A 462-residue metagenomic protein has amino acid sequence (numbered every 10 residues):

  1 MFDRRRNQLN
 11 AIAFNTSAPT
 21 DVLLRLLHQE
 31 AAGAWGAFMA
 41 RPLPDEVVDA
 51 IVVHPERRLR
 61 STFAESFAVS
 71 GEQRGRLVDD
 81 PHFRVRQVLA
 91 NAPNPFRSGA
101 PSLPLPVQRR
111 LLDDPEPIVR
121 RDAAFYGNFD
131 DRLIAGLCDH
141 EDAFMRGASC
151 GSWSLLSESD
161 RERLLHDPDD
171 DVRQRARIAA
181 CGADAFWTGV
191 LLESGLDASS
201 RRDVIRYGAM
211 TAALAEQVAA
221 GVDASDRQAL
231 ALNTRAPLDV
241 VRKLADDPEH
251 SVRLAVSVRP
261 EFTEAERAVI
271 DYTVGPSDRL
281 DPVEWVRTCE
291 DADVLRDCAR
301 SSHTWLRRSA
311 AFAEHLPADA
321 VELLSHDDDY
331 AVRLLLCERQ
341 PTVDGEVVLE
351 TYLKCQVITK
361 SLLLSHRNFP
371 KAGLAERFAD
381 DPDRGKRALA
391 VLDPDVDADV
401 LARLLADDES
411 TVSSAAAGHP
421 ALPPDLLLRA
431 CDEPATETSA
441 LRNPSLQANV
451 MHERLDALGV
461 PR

Functional and structural regions predicted by a protein language model:
M1-R462: Alpha-helical scaffold segments
